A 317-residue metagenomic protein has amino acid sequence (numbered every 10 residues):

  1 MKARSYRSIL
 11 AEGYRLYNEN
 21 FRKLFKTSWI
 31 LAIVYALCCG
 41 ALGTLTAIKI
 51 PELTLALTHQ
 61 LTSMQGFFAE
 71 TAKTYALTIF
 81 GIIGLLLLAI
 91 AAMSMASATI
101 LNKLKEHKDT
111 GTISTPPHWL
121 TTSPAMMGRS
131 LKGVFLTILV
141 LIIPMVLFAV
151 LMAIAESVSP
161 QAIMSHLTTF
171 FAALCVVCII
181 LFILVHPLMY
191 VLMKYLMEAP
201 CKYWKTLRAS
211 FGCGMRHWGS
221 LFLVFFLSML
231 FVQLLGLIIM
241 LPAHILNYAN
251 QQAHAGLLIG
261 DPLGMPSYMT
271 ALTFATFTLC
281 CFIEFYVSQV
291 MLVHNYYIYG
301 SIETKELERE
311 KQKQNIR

Functional and structural regions predicted by a protein language model:
K2-L37, P116-I143, H186-G236: Interfacial aromatic "cap" segments that immediately flank transmembrane helices in multipass membrane proteins
E12, K49-A76, A96-T110, L184-C201 (+1 more regions): Juxtamembrane transition segments at transmembrane-helix termini in multipass membrane proteins
L16-N18, F67-A76, W119-P124, I163-L167 (+2 more regions): Helix-boundary and loop/linker segments of multi-pass membrane transporters
W29, I33, L87, K103 (+11 more regions): Residue-level signature of the transmembrane alpha-helical core of multi-pass small-molecule transporters
L31-A56, L86-L101: Transmembrane-helix bundle segments that line or gate the permeation/cavity pathway in multi-pass membrane proteins
T46-I79, V140-L174, G256-L257: Long, highly hydrophobic alpha-helical transmembrane signal-anchor segments
E70-L86, S97, L101, P117-G133 (+1 more regions): A conserved helix-loop-strand patch within extracytoplasmic ligand-binding domains of the periplasmic binding
Y75-M93, T169-L184, C280, E284: Alpha-helical transmembrane segments
